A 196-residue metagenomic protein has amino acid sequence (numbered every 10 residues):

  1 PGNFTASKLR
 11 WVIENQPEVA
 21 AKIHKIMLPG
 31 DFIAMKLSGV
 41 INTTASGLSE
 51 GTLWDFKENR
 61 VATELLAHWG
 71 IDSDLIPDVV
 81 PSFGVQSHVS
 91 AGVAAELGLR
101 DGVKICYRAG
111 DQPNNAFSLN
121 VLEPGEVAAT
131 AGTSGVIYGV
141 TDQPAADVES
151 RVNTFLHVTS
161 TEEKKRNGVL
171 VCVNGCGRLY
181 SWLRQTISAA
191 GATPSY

Functional and structural regions predicted by a protein language model:
P1-N42, G47, T52-T63, A67-H68 (+1 more regions): Active-site core segments that coordinate phosphate-bearing ligands/cofactors across diverse enzyme families
D55-K57, S82-Q86: Short beta-strand to alpha-helix junction loop
G70-G84: A conserved helix-loop-beta module that forms one wall/lid of the active-site cleft in ATP-utilizing catalytic domains
